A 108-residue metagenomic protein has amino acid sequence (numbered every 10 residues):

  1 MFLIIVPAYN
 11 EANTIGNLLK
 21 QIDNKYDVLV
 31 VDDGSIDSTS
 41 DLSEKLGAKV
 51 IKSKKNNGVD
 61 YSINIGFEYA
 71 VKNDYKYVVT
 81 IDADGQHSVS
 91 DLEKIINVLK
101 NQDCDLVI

Functional and structural regions predicted by a protein language model:
M1-L3: Cell-envelope/extracellular polymer assembly enzymes that use nucleotide-activated donors
V6-N24: Short, well-formed alpha-helical segments that are part of the catalytic scaffolds of diverse glycosyltransferases
A8, V31-D33, S53: Conserved sequence signature across two-component system core domains
N13-N17, D37-L46: Acidic helix N-cap motif at the loop->helix transition within catalytic regions of sugar-transfer enzymes
D32-S40, G85: A conserved acidic beta->alpha catalytic loop
S40-N73: Conserved donor nucleotide-binding strand/loop of the catalytic core
Y75-Q86: Short beta-strand-to-loop acidic/aromatic patch adjacent to the donor-nucleotide binding site
E93-I108: Conserved donor NDP-sugar-binding/catalytic core segment of glycosyltransferases
